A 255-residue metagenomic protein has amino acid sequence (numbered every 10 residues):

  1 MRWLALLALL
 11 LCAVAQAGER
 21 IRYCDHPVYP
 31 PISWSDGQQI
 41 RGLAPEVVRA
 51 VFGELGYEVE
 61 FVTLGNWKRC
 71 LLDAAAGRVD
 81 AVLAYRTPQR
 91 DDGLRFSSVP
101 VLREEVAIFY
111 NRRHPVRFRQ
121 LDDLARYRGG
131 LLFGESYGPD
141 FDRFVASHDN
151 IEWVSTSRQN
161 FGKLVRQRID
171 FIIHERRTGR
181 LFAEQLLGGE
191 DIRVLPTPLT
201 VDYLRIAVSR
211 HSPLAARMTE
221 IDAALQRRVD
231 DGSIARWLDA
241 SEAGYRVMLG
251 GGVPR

Functional and structural regions predicted by a protein language model:
G18-G93, A240: Extracytoplasmic small-molecule ligand-binding "clamshell" domains of the periplasmic binding protein/Venus flytrap
H26-V28, R103-A107, L186-D222, Y245-R255: Periplasmic-binding protein-like
P30, R41-A50, N111-A146, E152 (+1 more regions): Bilobed "Venus flytrap"/periplasmic-binding protein-like clamshell domains and structurally analogous long
G42-E54, D122, Y127, E135 (+2 more regions): Extended ligand-binding regions for polar small-molecule ligands
R49, V62-L124, G134-Y137, P196-L199: Acidic, polar ligand-binding/catalytic clefts
E58-V59, S136-E152, G188, L225-R255: Ligand-binding clefts/hinges and TM-proximal coupling segments of bilobed small-molecule sensing domains
E60-L72, E152-R166: Short helix-initiation/N-cap motifs at beta->coil->alpha
K68, A84-G93, D170-D191, T197-T200: A ligand-binding cleft/hinge motif common to bilobed small-molecule-binding domains
